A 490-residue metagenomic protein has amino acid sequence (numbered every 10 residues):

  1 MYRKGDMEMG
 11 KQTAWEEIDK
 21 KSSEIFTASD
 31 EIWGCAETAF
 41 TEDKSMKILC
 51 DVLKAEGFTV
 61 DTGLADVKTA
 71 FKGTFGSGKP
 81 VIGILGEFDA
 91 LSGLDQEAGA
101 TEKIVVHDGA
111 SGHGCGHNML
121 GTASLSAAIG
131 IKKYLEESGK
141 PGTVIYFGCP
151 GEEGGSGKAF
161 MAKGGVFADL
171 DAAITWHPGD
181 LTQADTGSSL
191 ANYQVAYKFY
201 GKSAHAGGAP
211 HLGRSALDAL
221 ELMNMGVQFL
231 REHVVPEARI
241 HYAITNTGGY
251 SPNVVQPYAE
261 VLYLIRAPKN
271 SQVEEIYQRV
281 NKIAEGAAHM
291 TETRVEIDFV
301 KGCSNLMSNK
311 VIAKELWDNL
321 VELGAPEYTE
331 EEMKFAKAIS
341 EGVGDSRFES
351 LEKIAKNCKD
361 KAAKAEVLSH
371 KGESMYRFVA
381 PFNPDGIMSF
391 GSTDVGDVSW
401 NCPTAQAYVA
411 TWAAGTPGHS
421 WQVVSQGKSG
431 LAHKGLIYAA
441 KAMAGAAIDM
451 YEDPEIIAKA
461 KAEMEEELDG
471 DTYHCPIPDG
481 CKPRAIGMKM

Functional and structural regions predicted by a protein language model:
M1-E8: Short, Lys/Arg-enriched N-terminal segments with co-localized hydrophobic residues within the first ~10-30 amino acids
G10, K21-A28, T41-V52, P80 (+20 more regions): General structural feature for long, well-ordered alpha-helical segments within catalytic domains of soluble enzymes
G10-H113, N118, T122-T143: Acidic/His- and Gly-rich active-site-bordering loop/insert found across diverse amide/peptide-bond hydrolases
I32, G73, I84, H117 (+8 more regions): Divalent metal-coordination and catalytic microenvironments
E37-T38, F147-G151, V300-N305: Conserved short loop/turn motifs at secondary-structure junctions
T69, L91-G93, A100-G112, N118-M119 (+2 more regions): Histidine/acidic-residue-rich, glycine-tolerant segments that coordinate divalent metal ions
G83-L85, Y200, A407-A410: Non-cysteine beta-strand/loop elements that form the S-adenosyl-L-methionine
E221-M490: Metal-dependent amide/peptide-bond hydrolase catalytic core, centered on the "pita-bread" metallohydrolase fold
